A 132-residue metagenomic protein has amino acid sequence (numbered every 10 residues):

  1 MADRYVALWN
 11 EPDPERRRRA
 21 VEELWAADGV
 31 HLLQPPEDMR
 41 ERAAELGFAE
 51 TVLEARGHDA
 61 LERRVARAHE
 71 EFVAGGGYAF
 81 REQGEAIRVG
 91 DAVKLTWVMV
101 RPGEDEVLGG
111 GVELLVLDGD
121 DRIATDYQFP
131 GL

Functional and structural regions predicted by a protein language model:
M1-L132: C-terminal and inter-domain tail/linker signature
